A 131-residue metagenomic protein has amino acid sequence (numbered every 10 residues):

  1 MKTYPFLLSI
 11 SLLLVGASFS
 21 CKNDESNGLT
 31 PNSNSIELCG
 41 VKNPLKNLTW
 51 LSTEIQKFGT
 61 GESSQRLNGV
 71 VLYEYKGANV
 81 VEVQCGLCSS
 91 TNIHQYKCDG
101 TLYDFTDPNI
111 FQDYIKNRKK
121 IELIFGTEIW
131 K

Functional and structural regions predicted by a protein language model:
M1-F19: Sec-dependent bacterial lipoprotein signal peptides
A17-V41: Bacterial Sec-dependent N-terminal signal peptides
N27, L45, T91-H94, D104: Secreted/processed peptides and extracellular or luminal domains of membrane proteins
L38-G40, W50-E54, T127-E128: Hydrophobic protein-protein interaction segments
T49-Y96: Mature extracytoplasmic domains of secretory-pathway proteins
D99-G100: Residue-level signal for glycine
Y103-K131: C-terminal partner/receptor-binding element of secreted or periplasmic proteins
